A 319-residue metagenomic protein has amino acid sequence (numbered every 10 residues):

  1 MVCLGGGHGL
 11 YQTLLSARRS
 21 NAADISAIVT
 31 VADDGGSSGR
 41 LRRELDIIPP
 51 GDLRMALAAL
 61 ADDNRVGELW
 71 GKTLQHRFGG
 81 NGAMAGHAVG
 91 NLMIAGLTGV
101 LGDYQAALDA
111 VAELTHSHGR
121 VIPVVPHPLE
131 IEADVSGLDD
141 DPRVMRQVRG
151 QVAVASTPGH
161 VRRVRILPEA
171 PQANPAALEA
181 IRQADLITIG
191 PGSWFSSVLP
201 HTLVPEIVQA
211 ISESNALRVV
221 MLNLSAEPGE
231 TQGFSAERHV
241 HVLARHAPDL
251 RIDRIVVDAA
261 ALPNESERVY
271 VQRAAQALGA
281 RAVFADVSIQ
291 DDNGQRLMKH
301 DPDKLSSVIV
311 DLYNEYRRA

Functional and structural regions predicted by a protein language model:
M1-G7, Q12, S26-T30: Short, hydrophobic/glycine-enriched beta-strand segments
V2-L4, T188-G190, V219-M221, V256: Structural motif
L15-D24, V29-I48, A155-P158, L167 (+5 more regions): Conserved phosphate- and dinucleotide-binding cores of soluble alpha/beta proteins, encompassing both enzyme active
T30-P158, V310, N314: Electropositive, gly/pro-rich neighborhoods at or near active sites that engage anionic ligands
G71-D103, P191-L199, S225-P228, S288-D301: Glycine-rich phosphate/diphosphate-binding loops and the adjacent beta-loop-alpha structural elements that coordinate
L129-P191, F195: Active-site gating loop/helix substructures
G233-A319: C-terminal functional extensions of proteins
